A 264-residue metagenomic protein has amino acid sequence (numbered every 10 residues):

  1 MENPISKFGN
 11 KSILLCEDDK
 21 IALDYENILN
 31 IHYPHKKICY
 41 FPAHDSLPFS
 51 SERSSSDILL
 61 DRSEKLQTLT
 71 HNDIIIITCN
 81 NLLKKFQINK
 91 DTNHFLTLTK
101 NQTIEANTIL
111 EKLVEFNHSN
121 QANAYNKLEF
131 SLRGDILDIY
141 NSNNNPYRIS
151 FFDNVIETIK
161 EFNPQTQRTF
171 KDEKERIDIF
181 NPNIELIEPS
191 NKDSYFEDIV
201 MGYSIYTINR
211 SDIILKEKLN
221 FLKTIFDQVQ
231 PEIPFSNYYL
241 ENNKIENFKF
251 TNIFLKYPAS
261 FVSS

Functional and structural regions predicted by a protein language model:
M1-S264: ASCE RecA-like P-loop NTPase motor cores that couple ATP hydrolysis to mechanical translocation on nucleic acids
